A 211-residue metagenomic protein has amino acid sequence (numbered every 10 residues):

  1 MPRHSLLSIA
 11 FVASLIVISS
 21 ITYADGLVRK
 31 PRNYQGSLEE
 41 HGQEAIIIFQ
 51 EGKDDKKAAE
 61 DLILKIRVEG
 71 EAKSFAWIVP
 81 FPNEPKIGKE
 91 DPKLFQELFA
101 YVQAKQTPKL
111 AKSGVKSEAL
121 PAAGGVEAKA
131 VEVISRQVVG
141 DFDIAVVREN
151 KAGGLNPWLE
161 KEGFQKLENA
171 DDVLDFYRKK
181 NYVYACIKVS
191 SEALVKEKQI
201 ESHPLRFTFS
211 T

Functional and structural regions predicted by a protein language model:
M1-H4: N-terminal secretory signal peptides that target proteins for export/translocation
S8-S19: Bacterial N-terminal signal peptides
I21-D143, E149-T211: Extracellular or lumenal secretory-pathway regions
